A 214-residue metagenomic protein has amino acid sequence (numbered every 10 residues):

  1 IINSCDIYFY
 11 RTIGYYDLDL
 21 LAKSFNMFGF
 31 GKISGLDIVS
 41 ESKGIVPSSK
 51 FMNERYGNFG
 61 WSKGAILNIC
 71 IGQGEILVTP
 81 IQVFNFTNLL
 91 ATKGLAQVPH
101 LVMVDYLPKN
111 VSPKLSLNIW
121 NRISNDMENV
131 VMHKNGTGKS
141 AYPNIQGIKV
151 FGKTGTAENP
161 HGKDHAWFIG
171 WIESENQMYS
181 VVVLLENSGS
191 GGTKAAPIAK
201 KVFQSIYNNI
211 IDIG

Functional and structural regions predicted by a protein language model:
I1-S188: Beta-lactam-recognizing serine transpeptidase/beta-lactamase-like catalytic domain environment
T79-N85, K194-K201: Short amphipathic alpha-helical face segments that pack within enzyme cores and frequently flank/anchor catalytic
L107-V111, I198-G214: Short, gly/Ser/Thr-rich active-site loops of penicillin-recognizing serine hydrolases
G189-T193: Ordered, soluble secondary-structure elements with a strong preference for glycine-centered loop motifs and nearby
